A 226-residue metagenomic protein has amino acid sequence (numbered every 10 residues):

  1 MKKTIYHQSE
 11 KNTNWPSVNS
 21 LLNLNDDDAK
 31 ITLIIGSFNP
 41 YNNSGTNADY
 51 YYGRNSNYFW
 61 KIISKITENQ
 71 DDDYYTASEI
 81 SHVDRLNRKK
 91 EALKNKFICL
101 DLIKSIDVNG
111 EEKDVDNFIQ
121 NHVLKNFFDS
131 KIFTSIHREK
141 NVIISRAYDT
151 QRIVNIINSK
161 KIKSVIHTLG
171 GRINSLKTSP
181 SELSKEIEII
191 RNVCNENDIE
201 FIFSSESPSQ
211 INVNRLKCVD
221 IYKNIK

Functional and structural regions predicted by a protein language model:
M1-N23, D27-A29, P40, R54 (+3 more regions): C-terminal capping/extension of enzyme domains
N12-V18, T76-L86, R146-Q151: Short acidic (Asp/Glu) patches
N23, I144-N158: A short, acidic, amphipathic alpha-helical segment used as a generic capping/interface helix at domain edges
A29-T32, K94-K96: Extracellular structured ligand-interaction cores
K30-Y51: Short glycine-rich His-centered loop
L33-I34, I98-D101, S164-L169, F201-S204: A structural signal for short, well-ordered beta-strand segments and their strand-loop junctions that often border
I34-G36, S145, I157, I162-S175: Glycine-rich anion-binding loop/nest that anchors nucleotide
A48-D129: Short, surface-exposed acidic-centric catalytic microdomains
